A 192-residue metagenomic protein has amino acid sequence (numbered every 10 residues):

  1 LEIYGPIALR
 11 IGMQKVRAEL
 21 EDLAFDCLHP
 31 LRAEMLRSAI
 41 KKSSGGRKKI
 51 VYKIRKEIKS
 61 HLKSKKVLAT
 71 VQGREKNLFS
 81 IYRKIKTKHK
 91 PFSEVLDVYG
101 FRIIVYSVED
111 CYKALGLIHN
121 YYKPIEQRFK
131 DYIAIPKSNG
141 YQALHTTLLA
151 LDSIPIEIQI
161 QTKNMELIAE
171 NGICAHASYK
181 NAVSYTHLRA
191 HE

Functional and structural regions predicted by a protein language model:
L1-R189: Nucleic-acid processing machinery
